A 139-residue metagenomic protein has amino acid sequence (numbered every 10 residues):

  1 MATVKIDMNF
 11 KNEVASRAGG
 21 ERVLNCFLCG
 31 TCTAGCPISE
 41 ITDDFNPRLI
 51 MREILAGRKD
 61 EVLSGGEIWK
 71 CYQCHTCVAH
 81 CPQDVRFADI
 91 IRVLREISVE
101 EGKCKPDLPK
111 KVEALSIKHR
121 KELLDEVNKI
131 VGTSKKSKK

Functional and structural regions predicted by a protein language model:
M1-K5, S137-K139: N-terminal charge/polar-biased segments
T3, T31-T33, T42, T76 (+1 more regions): Residue-identity detector for threonine
T3-A18, I41-I68, F87-H119: Ferredoxin-type iron-sulfur electron-transfer modules in oxidoreductases and energy-metabolism complexes
E21, E101, K105, S134-K138: Short secondary-structure junctions and interdomain/linker hinges
R22-S39, I54, G65-V85: Cysteine-centered iron-sulfur cluster-binding motifs in ferredoxin-type domains/subunits of redox enzymes
V78-S98, A114-K139: Short flanking/linker segments adjacent to small metal-binding domains or redox-active Cys/His motifs
